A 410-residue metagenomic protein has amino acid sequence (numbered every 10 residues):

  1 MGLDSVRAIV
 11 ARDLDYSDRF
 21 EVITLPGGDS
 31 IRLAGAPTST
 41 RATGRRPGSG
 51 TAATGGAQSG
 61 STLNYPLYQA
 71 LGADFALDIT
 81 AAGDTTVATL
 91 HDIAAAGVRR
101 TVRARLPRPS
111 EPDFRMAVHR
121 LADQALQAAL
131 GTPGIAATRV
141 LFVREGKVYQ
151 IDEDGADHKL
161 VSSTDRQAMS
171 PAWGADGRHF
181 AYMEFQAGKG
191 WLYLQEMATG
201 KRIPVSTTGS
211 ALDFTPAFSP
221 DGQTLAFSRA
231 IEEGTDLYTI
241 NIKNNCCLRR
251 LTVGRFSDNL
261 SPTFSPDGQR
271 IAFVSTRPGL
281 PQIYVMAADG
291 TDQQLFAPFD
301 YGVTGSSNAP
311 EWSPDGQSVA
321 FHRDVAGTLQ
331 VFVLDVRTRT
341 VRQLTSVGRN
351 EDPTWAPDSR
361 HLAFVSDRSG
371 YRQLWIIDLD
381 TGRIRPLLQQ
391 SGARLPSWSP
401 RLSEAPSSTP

Functional and structural regions predicted by a protein language model:
M1-Y65, L77, A81: Short beta-strand->alpha-helix linker/helix-N-cap micro-motif that forms a surface specificity/interaction loop
T85-V87, E145-Y149, K189-Y193, E233-Y238 (+3 more regions): Structural motif
A95-L160: C-terminal/domain-edge helix-coil "capping" segments
G134-A136, A175-D176, P220-D221, P266-D267 (+3 more regions): Residue-level detector of Asp-centered blade-edge/turn motifs that repeat once per structural unit in beta-propeller
V140, F180, G222-L225, G268-A272 (+2 more regions): Hydrophobic beta-strand positions that form the internal "hydrophobic ladder" of WD40/Gbeta-like beta-propeller blades
D152-M169, E196-F214, I240-L260, M286-S306 (+2 more regions): Multi-bladed beta-propeller domains
S369-P410: Blade-level signature of beta-propeller repeat domains, shared across WD40, Kelch, NHL, RCC1 and BNR/Asp-box propellers
